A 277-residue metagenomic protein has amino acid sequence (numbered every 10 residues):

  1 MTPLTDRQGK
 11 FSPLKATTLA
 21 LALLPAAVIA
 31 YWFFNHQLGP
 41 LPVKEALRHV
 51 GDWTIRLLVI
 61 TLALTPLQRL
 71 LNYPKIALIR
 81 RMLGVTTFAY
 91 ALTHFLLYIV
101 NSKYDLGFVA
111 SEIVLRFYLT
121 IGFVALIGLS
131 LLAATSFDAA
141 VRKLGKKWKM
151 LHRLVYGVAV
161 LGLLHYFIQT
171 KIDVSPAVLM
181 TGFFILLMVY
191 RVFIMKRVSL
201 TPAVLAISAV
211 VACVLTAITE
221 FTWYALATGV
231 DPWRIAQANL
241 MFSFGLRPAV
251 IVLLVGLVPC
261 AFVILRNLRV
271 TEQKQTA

Functional and structural regions predicted by a protein language model:
T2-A277: Membrane-embedded alpha-helical bundles that constitute the cytochrome b-like, heme-associated redox core of multi-pass
